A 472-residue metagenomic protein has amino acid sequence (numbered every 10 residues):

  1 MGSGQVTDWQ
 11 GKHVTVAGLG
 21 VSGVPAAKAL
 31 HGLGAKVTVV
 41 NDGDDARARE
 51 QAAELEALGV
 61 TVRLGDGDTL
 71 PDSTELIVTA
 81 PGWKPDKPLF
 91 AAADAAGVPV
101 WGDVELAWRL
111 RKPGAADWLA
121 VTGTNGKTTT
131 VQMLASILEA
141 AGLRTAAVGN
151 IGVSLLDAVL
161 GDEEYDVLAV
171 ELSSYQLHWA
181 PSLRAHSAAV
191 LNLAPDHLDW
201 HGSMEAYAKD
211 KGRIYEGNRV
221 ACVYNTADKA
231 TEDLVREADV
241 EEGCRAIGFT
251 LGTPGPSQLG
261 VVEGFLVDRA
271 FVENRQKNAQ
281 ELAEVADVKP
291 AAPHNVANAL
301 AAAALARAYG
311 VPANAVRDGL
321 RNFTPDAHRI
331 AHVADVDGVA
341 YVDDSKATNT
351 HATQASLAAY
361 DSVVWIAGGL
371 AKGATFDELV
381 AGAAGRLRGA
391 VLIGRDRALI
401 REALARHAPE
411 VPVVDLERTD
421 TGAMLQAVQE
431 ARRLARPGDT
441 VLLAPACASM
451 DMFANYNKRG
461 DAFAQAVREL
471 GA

Functional and structural regions predicted by a protein language model:
M1-G102, L106, L470: N-terminal leader/targeting and accessory segments in enzymes
S3-H13, P25-L33, A115, L282-L387 (+1 more regions): Nucleotide phosphate-binding/pyrophosphate-handling subdomain across enzymes that bind or process nucleotide phosphates
Q5, G32, L70-T74, P81-G243 (+3 more regions): Phosphate-binding loop of NTP-binding sites
G18, L30, I77, V121 (+13 more regions): Residue-level signal for inorganic ion chemistry
K36-G43, V223-T226, I366-A367, R386-R395: Short internal beta-strands
K36-N41, A146-A147, A169, G248 (+1 more regions): Short beta-strand "acidic-cap" motif of Rossmann-like dinucleotide-binding folds
N41, L64-D66, W101-L106, V148 (+5 more regions): Beta-strand->loop->alpha-helix junctions that form or flank phosphate-binding loops in nucleotide-handling enzymes
Q51-V60, D377-P437: C-terminal helical cap/extension that packs against the catalytic core of soluble nucleotide-cofactor enzymes
